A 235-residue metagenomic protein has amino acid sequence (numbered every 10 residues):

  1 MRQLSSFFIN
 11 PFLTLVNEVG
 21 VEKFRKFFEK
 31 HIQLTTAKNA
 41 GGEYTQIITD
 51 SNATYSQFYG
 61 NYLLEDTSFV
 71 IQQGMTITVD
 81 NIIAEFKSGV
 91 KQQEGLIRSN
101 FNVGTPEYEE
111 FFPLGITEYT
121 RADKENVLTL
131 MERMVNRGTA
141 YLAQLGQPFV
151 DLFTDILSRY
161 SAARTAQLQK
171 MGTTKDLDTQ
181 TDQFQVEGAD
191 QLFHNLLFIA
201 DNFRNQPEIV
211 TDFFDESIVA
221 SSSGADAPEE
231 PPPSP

Functional and structural regions predicted by a protein language model:
M1-P235: Basic/polar low-complexity intrinsically disordered segments
